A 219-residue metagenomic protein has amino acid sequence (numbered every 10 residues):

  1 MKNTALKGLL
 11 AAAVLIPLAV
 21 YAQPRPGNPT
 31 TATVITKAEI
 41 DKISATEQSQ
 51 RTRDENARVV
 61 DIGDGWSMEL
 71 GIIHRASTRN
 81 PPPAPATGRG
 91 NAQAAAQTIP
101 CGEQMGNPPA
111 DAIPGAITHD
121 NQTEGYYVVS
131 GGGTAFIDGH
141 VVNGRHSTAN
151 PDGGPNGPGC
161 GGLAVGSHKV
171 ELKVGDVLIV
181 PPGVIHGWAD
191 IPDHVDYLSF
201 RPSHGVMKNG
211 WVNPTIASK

Functional and structural regions predicted by a protein language model:
M1-L9: Bacterial N-terminal signal peptides that target proteins for export
G8-A19: Bacterial N-terminal signal peptides
L18-A116, G210-K219: A short, N-terminal "cap"/entry segment at the start of jelly-roll beta-barrel domains of the cupin/DSBH fold
P24-E47, R51-T52, N107, H146-P151 (+3 more regions): Double-stranded beta-helix
G115-T118, E124-Y127, K169-V170, V177-L178: His/acidic/aromatic-lined binding-pocket segments of jelly-roll/cupin-type domains and related regulatory beta-sandwich
H119-G139, S147-G161: Short, conserved beta-strand element in jelly-roll/cupin
A135-F136, V180, H186-I191: Short beta-strand His + acidic residue motifs that chelate non-heme Fe in jelly-roll/DSBH and cupin folds
G175-D176, V184: Structural motif
